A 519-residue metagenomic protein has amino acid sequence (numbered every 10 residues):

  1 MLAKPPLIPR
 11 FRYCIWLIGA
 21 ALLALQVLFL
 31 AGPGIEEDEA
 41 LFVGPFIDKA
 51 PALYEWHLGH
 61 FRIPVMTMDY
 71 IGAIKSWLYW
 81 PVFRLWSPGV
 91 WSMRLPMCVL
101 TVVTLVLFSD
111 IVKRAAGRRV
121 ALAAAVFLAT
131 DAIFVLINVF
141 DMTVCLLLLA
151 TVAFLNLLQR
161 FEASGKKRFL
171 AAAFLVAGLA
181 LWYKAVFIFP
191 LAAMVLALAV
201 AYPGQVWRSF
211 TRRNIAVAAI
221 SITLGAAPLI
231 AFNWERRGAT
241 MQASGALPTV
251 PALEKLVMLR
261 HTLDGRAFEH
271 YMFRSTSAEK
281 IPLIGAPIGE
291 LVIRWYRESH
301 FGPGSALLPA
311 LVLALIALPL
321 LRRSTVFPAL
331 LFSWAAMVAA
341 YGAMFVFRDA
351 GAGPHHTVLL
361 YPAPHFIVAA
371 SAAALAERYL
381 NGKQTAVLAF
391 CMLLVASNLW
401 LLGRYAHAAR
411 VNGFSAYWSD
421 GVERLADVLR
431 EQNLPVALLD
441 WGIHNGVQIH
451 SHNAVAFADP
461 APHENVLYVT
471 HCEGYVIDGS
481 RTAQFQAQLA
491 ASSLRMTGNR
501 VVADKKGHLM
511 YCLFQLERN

Functional and structural regions predicted by a protein language model:
L2-K4, R114, V152-A172, A180: Membrane-interface transmembrane helices that cradle and orient dolichyl/undecaprenyl
W16, A20, L95-A116, A153 (+2 more regions): Transmembrane-helix motifs of polytopic, lipid-linked glycan transferases
W16, L175, A216-T223, A372-R404: Signature aromatic-anchored transmembrane alpha helix within multi-pass, membrane-resident enzymes that catalyze glycan
A24-L25, A40-W77, P81: Extracytosolic helix-loop segments that constitute the early lumenal/periplasmic catalytic or substrate-binding loops
E36, I133, V139-V144, A185: Short acidic/glycine- and proline-prone juxtamembrane loop motifs at membrane-interface regions of multi-pass membrane
F42-L53, L78, L85, L179 (+1 more regions): Transmembrane-lumen/periplasm boundary regions of multi-pass, lipid-linked membrane glycan transferases
I137-N138, V144, F189, L331-Y379: Hydrophobic/aromatic-rich transmembrane helices and adjacent perimembrane loops
G302, F347-P354, Q384-Q432, D440-A456 (+1 more regions): Membrane-proximal, lumen/periplasm-facing interface regions of secretory-pathway glyco- and lipid-modifying enzymes
